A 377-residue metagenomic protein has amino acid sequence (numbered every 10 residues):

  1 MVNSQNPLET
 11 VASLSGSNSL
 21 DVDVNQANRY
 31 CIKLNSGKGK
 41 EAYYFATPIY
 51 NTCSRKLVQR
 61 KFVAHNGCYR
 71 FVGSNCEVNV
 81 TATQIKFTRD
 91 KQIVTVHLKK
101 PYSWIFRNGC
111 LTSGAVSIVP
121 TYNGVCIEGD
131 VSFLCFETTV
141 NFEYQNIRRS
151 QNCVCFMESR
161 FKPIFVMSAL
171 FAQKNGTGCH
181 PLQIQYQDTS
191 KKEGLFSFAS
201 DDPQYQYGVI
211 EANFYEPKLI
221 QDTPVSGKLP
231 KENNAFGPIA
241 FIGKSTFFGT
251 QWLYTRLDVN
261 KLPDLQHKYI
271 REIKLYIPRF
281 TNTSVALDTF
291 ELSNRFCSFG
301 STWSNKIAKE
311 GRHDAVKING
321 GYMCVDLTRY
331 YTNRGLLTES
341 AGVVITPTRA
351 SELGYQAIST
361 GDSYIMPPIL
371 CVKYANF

Functional and structural regions predicted by a protein language model:
V2-E216, A375-F377: Residues that cap or anchor secondary-structure elements
V125-D130, T139-F142, A240-T246, N260 (+1 more regions): Beta-strand-rich interaction surfaces with strong enrichment in secreted/lumenal proteins
L134-V140, Y144, F247-L265, V325: Short beta-strands within extracellular/lumenal beta-sheet-rich domains
E137, R256-D258, Y269-P278, C324-T328 (+2 more regions): Residues within well-ordered beta-strands of beta-sheet-rich folds
R148-S159, F165, L257, Q266-N282 (+1 more regions): A short beta-strand element within beta-rich, extracytoplasmic domains of secreted/secretory-pathway proteins
G194-L262, F296-C297, T348-L353, T360-N376: Flexible, small-residue-rich N-terminal segments that precede or flank a structured functional core
R279-A341, G361-S363: Beta-strand-rich interaction/scaffold domains
G335-L353: Extracellular beta-strand ligand-recognition surfaces/modules
